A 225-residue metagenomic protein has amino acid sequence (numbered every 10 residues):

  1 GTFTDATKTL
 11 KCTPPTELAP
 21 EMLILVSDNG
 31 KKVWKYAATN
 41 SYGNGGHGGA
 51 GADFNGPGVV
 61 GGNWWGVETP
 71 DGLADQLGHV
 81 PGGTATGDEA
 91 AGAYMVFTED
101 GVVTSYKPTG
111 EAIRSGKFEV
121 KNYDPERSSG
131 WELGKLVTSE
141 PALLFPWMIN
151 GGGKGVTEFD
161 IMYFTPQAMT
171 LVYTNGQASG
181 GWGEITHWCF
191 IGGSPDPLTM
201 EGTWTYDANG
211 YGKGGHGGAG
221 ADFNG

Functional and structural regions predicted by a protein language model:
G1-T16, G180-G183: Short, exposed coil/turn segments at beta-strand boundaries within extracellular/luminal domains
C12-K35, G192-T205: N-terminal helix-cap/turn-to-beta initiation motif at the start of protein domains
K31-A37, S41-G45: Surface-exposed interaction/gating patches
S41-G48, Y211-G217: Short, solvent-exposed loop/turn elements at domain surfaces
G51, G56-G58: Acidic, glycine-anchored loop motifs typical of Ca2+
T69-P166, N209-G217, D222-G225: Contiguous, well-ordered beta-strand patches that form the walls/edges of small beta-barrel/beta-sandwich domains
D160-I161, A168-W182: Short, exposed beta-strand-loop hairpins at the edges of beta-sheets in extracellular/periplasmic proteins
G176-S194: A recurrent domain-boundary module in secreted/ectodomain proteins
